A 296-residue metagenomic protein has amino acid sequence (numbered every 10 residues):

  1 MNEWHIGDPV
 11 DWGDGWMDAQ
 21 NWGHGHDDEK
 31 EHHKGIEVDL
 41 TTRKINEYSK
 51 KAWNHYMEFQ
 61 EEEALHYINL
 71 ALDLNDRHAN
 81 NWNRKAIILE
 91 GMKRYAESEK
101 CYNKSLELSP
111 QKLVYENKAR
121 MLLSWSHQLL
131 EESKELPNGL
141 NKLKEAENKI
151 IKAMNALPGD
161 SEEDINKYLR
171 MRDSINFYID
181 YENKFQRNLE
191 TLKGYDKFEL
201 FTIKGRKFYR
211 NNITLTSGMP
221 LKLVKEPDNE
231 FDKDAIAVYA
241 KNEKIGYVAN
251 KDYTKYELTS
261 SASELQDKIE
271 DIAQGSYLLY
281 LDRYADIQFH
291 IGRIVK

Functional and structural regions predicted by a protein language model:
E3-W12, D28-E47, N54, N103 (+5 more regions): Conserved active-site motif detector
V38-L74, L130-N138: Alpha-helical segment of the N-proximal tetratricopeptide repeat
I45, A79-N80, K112-V114, A119: Helix-start (N-cap) detector for alpha-helical repeat units in TPR-like alpha-solenoids, especially tetratricopeptide
M57-E58, G91, S124-E131, Y178: Register position in tetratricopeptide repeats
D76, S109-P110, P158: Short coil turns that delineate tetratricopeptide repeat
N81, V114-Y115, E163-D164, Y168: TPR alpha-solenoid repeat register
